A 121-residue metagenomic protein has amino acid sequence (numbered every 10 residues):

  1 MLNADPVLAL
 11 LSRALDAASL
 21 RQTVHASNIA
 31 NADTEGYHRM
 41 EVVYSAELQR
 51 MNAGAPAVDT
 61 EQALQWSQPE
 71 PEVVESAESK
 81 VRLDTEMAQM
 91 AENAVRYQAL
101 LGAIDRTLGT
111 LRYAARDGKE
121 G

Functional and structural regions predicted by a protein language model:
M1-G121: Amphipathic alpha-helical polymerization modules
